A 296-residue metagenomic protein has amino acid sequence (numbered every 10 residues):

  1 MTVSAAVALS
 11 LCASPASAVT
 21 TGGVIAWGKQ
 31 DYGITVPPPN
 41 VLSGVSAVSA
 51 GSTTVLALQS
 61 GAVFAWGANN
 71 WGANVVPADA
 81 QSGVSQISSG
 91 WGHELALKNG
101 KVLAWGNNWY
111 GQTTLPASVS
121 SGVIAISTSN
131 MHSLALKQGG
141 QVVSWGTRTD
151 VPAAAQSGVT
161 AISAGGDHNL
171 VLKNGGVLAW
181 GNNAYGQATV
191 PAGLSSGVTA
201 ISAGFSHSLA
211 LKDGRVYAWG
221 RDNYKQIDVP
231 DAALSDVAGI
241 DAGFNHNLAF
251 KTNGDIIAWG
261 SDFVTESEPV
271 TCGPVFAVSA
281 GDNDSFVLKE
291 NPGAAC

Functional and structural regions predicted by a protein language model:
V3, V7-A16: C-terminal segment of classical bacterial N-terminal signal peptides
A18-A57, F64-G67, S144, A258 (+3 more regions): An edge-strand/N-cap motif at the start of beta-rich repeat modules
I25-V41, G67-A80, G106-S118, W145-Q156 (+3 more regions): Short glycine/serine- and acidic-residue-enriched loop/turn motifs that recur at repeat junctions
A26, T54-A57, A65, H93-A96 (+10 more regions): Conserved core positions of repeat-based scaffolds
V45-A47, V84-Q86, V123-A125, V159-A161 (+3 more regions): Repeated scaffold domains used in trafficking and secretory/extracellular systems, primarily beta-propellers
K98-K101, A161-S163, K173-L178, T199-A200 (+1 more regions): Thr-biased low-complexity repeat/linker tracts and other Thr-enriched repetitive architectures
